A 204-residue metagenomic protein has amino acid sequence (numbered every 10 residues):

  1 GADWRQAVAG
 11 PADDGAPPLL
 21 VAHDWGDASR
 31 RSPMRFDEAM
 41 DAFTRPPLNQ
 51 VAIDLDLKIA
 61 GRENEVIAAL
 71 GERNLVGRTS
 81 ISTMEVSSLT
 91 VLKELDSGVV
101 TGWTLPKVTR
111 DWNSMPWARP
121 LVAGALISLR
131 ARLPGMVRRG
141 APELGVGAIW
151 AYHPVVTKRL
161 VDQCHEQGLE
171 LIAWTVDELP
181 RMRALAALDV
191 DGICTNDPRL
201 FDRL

Functional and structural regions predicted by a protein language model:
G1: Asp-based phosphoryl-transfer active-site loop
W4-A28: A short alpha/beta connector and helix-capping loop motif
G26-D54, K58-L204: Short loop-to-alpha-helix "cap/lid" segments that border enzyme active sites across diverse enzyme classes
